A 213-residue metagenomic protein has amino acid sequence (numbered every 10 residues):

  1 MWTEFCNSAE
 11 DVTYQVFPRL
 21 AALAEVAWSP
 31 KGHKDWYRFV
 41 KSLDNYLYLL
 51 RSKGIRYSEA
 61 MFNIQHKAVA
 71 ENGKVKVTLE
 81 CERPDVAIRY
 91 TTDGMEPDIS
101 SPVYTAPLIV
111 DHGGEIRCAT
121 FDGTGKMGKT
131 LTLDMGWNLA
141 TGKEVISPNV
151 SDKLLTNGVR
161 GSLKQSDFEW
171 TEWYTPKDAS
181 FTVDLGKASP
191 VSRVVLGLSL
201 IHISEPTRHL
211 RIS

Functional and structural regions predicted by a protein language model:
M1-V75: Flexible, acidic glycine-rich loops studded with aromatic residues
C81-A87, A188-V191: Short proline/glycine-enriched turn/loop motifs at strand-loop junctions of beta-rich domains
A87-P97: Change to "...patches in solvent-exposed regions of secreted, membrane-anchored, or virion-exposed structural
E96-Y104: Short beta-strand segments within Ig-like beta-sandwich modules, predominantly Fibronectin type-III
A106-G113: Solvent-exposed segments in extracellular or luminal domains encompassing
L131-A188, R193, G197-S204: Disordered, acidic Ser/Thr/Pro-rich linker "stalks" and the adjacent N-terminal cap of the next globular domain
I203-I212: A short, hydrophobic C-terminal helix/tail in secreted or cell-surface proteins
